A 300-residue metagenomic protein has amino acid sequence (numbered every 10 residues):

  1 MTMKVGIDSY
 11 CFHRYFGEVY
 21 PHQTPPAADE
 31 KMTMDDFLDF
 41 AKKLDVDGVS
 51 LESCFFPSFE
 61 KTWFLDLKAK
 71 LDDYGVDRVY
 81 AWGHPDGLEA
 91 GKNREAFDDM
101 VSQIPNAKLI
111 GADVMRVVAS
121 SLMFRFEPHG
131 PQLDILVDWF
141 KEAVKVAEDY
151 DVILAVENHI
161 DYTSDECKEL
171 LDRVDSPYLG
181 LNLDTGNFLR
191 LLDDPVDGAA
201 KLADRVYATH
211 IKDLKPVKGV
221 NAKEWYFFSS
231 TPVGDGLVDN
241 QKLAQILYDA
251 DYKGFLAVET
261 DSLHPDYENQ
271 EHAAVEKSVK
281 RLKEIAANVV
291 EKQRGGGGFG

Functional and structural regions predicted by a protein language model:
M1-L109, P131, D165, S176 (+2 more regions): N-terminal pre-domain/capping segments
M3-S9, V49-L51, R78-G83, M115-V117 (+4 more regions): Hydrophobic faces of well-ordered beta-strands that scaffold small-molecule active sites in alpha/beta enzyme cores
I7, A41, L71, A107 (+7 more regions): Conserved, mostly hydrophobic/aromatic
V49, K141-L237, A244, A287-V289: Acidic/histidine-rich catalytic cores of soluble enzymes
L51-W63, P85-F97, M123-E127, N158-D165 (+3 more regions): Acidic-and-aromatic substrate-binding clefts and catalytic sites of carbohydrate-active enzymes
L67-H84, V137-A147, V174, V238-L243: Alpha-helix-loop-beta-strand connector modules within alpha/beta enzyme cores
A107-H129, Y150-D161: Active-site groove signature of glycoside hydrolases
A257-E268, A274: A short, acidic, flexible beta-alpha connecting loop/helix-capping segment that sits on the rim of active
